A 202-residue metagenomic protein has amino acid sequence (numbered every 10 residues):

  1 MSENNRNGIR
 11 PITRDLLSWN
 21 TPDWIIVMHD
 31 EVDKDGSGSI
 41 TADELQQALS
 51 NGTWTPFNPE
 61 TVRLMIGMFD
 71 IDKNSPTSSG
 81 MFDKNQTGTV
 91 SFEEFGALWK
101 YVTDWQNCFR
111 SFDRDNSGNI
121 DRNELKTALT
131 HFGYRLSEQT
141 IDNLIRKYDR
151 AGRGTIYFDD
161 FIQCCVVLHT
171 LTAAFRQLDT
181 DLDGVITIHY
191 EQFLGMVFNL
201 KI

Functional and structural regions predicted by a protein language model:
M1-G36, A42-S50, W54-N116, R122-N123 (+4 more regions): EF-hand Ca2+-binding helix-loop-helix modules
T172-I202: C-terminal interaction modules of eukaryotic adaptor/scaffold proteins
